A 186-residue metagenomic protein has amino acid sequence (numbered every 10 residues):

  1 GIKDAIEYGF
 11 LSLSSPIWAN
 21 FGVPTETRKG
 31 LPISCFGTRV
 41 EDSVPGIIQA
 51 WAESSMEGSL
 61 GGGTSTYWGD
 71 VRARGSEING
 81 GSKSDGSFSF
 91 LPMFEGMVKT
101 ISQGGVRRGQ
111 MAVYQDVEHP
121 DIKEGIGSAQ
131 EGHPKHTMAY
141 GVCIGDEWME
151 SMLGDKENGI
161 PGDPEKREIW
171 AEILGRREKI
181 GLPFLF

Functional and structural regions predicted by a protein language model:
G1-F186: Extended catalytic cores of very large enzyme megasubunits
